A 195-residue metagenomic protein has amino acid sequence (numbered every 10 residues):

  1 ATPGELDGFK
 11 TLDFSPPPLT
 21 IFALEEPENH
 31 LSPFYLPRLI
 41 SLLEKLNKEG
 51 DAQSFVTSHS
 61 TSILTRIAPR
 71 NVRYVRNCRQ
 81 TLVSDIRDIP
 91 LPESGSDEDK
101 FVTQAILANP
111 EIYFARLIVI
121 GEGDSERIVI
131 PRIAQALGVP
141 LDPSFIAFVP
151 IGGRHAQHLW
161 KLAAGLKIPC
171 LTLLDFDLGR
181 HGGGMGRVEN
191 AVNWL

Functional and structural regions predicted by a protein language model:
A1-A108: Switch/communication elements of ASCE P-loop NTPase nucleotide-binding domains
R76-L195: Acidic, divalent-metal-binding catalytic cores of TOPRIM and closely related two-metal-ion phosphodiester/pyrophosphate
